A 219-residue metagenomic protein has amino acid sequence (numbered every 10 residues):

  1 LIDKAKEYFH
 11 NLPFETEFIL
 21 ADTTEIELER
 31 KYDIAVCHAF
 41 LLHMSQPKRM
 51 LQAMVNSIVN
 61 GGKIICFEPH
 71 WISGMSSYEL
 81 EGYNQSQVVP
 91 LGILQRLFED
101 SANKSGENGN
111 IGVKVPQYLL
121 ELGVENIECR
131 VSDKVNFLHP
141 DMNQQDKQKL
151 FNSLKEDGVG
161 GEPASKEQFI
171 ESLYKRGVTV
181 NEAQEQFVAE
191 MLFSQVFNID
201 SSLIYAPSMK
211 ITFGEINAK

Functional and structural regions predicted by a protein language model:
L1-L28, R49: Class I SAM-dependent methyltransferase SAM/SAH-binding core
L20, C66-E68: Acidic carboxylate diad motif detector
D33: Conserved acidic residues
V36-C37: A conserved beta-strand element that flanks and buttresses the S-adenosyl-L-methionine
F40: Hydrophobic adenine-recognition pocket in adenosine-nucleotide-binding enzymes
K48-K63: A short glycine-rich, Lys/Arg-flanked "PGG" loop and its adjoining helix->strand segment in the class I
P69-E156, P163: Conserved catalytic/acceptor-binding region of the Class I
L122, D133, F137-K219: C-terminal lobe and adjacent flexible extensions of AdoMet/dcAdoMet transferase-like proteins
